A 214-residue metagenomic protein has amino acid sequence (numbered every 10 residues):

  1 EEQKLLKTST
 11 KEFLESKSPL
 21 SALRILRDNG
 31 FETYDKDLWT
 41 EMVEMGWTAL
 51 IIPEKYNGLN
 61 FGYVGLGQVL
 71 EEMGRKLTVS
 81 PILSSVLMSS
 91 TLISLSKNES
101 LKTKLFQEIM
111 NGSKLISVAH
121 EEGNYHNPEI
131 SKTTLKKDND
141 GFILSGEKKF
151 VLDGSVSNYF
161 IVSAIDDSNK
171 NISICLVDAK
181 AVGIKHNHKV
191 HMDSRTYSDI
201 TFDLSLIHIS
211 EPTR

Functional and structural regions predicted by a protein language model:
E1-L83, K104: Amphipathic, small/basic residue-rich leader segments at the start of a protein or domain
F61, N127-I130, D153-S157: Short glycine/proline-enriched turns and hinge-like loops at secondary-structure junctions
T78-S100: N-terminal glycine-rich flavin-associated loop
K97-S113: A generic, well-ordered mixed alpha/beta core segment in the N-terminal half of proteins
G112-G123: A short, Trp-centered hydrophobic/proline-enriched beta-strand micro-motif
A119, E147-K185: A short core secondary-structure module
I130-K132, F150-V151, D178-L206: Flexible, small-/acidic-enriched active-site or ligand-binding loops
S205-T213: Residue-level detector of conserved catalytic or cofactor/ligand-binding positions in enzyme active sites
